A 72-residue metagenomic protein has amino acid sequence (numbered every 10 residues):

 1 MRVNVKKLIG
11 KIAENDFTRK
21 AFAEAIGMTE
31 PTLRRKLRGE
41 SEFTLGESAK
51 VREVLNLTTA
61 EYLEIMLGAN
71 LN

Functional and structural regions predicted by a protein language model:
M1-F17: A short, Lys/Arg-rich alpha-helix, primarily the initiator
I9, K20, A49: Residues within the helices of the helix-turn-helix
G10, R35, E64: DNA-binding alpha-helical recognition surfaces that contact promoter or target DNA
K11, R52-V54: Polyanion-binding surface elements
D16-R35: Short alpha-helical DNA-recognition segment
T29, E40, A69-N70: The DNA-recognition helices of helix-turn-helix-type DNA-binding domains
E40-R52: Short, basic-rich loop-to-helix N-cap that marks the start of a DNA-contacting helix
L55-N72: Short C-terminal boundary/hinge segments that cap the last helix of small helical domains
